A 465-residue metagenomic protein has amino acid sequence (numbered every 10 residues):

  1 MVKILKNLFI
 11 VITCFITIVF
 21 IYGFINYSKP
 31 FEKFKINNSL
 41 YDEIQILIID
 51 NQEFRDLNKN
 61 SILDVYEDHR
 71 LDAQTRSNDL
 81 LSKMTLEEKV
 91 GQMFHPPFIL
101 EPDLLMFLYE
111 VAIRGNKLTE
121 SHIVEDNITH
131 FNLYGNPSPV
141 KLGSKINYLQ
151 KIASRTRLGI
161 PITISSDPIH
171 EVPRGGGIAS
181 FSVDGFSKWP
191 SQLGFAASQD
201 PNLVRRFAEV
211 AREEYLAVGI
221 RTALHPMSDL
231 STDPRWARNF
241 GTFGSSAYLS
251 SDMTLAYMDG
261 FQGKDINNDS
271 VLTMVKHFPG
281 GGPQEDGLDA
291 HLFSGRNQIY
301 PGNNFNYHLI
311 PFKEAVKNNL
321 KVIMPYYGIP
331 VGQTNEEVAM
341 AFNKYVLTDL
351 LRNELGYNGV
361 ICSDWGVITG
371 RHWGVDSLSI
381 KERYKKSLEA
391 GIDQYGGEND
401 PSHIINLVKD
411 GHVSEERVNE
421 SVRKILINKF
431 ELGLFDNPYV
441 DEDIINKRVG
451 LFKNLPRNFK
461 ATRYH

Functional and structural regions predicted by a protein language model:
V2-H465: Glycoside hydrolase catalytic-domain context in secreted enzymes
